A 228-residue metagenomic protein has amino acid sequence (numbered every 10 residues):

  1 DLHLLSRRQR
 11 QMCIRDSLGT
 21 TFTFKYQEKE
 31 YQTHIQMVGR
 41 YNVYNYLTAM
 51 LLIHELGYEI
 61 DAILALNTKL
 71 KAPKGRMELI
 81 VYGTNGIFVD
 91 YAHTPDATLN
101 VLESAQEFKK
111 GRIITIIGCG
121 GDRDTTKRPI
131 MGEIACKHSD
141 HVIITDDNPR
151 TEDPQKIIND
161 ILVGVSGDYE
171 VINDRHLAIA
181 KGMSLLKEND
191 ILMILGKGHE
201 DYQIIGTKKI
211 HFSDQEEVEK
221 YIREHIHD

Functional and structural regions predicted by a protein language model:
D1-L2, Q36-V38, K181: A structural connector/turn signal
D1-R10, I14, V142: Single conserved hydrophobic/aromatic residue that forms the stacking wall/gate of nucleotide- or nucleobase-binding
R15-Y31: Acidic-glycine-rich active-site phosphate/pyrophosphate-binding loop
T20, M37-T48, K71-R76: Short glycine/threonine-rich catalytic loop with a Thr-x-Gly-x-Asp
F24, I35-M37, V165: Hydrophobic residues in beta-strands and at strand termini
Q27-E28, T48-D228: ATP-dependent carboxylate-amine ligase
T33-V38, N85-V89: Short pre-catalytic strand/loop immediately N-terminal to key active-site residues, enriched for Gly-Thr
